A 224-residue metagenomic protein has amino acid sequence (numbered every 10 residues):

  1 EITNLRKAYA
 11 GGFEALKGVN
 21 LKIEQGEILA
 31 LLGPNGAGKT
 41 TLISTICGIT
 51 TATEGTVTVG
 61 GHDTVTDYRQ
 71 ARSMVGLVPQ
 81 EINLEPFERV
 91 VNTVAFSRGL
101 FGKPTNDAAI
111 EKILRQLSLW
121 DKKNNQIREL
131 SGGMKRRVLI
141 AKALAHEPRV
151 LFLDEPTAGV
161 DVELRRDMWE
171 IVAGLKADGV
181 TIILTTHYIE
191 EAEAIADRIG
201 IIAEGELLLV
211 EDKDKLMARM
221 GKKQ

Functional and structural regions predicted by a protein language model:
P34-G38: Walker A (P-loop) phosphate-binding loop of ABC-type ATPase nucleotide-binding domains
G55-D63, Q70-A71: Conserved ABC transporter NBD signature motif
A95, G99-K122: Conserved ABC ATPase "signature" region
Q126-L130: Conserved ABC ATPase signature
A145-R149: A short, proline-enriched helix->beta-strand linker immediately N-terminal to the Walker B motif in ABC-type P-loop
L151-D154: Catalytic Walker B motif of ABC-type/P-loop ATPase nucleotide-binding domains
W169-Q224: ABC transporter nucleotide-binding domain
